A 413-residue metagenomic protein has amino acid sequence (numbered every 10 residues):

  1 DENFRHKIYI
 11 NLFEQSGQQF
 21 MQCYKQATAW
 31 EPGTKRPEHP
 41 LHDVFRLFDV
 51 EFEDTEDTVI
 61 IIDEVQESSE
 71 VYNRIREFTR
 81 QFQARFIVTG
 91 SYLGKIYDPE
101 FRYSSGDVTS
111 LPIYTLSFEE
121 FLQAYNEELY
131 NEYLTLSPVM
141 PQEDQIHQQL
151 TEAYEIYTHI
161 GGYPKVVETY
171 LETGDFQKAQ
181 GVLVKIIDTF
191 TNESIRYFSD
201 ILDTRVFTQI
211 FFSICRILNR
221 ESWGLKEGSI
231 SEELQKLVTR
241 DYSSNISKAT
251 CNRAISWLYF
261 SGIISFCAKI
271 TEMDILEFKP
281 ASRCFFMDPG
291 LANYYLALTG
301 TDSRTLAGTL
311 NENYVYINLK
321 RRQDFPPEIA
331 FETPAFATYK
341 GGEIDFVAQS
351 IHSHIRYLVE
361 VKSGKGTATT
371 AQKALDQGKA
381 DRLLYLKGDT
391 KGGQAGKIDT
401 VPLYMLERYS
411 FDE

Functional and structural regions predicted by a protein language model:
E2-G17: Conserved catalytic segments around the Walker B and adjacent sensor/switch elements of P-loop NTPase domains
F20-M21, V65-I75, D98-P99: Conserved ATPase-coupling elements of RecA-like P-loop NTPase cores
F52-V71: Conserved P-loop NTPase "ATPase switch" module shared by AAA+ and STAND
R80-F101: Sensor-1/coupling segment of RecA-like P-loop NTPase cores
F101-R220: Interdomain motor-coupling "hinge/lid" segment immediately C-terminal to the ATP-binding subdomain of NTP-driven enzymes
Y114, D345, I355-G366: Active-site ExK catalytic segment of metal-dependent nucleases
E172-I344, A348-I351: Accessory nucleic acid-recognition modules appended to NTPase machines
K362-Y409: Catalytic cores of nucleic-acid endonucleases
